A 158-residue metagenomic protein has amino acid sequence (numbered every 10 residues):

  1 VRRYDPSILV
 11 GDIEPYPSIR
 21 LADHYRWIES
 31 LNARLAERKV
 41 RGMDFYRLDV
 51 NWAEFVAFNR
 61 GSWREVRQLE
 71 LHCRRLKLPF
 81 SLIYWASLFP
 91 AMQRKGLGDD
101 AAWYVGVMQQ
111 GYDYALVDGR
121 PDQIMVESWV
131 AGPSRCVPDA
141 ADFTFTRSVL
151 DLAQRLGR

Functional and structural regions predicted by a protein language model:
V1-Y84, F89-A91: Eukaryote-skewed repeat-based solenoidal scaffolds used as protein-protein interaction platforms, primarily
R41-A57, L78-R158: Substrate-binding cleft of secreted/luminal carbohydrate-active enzymes
